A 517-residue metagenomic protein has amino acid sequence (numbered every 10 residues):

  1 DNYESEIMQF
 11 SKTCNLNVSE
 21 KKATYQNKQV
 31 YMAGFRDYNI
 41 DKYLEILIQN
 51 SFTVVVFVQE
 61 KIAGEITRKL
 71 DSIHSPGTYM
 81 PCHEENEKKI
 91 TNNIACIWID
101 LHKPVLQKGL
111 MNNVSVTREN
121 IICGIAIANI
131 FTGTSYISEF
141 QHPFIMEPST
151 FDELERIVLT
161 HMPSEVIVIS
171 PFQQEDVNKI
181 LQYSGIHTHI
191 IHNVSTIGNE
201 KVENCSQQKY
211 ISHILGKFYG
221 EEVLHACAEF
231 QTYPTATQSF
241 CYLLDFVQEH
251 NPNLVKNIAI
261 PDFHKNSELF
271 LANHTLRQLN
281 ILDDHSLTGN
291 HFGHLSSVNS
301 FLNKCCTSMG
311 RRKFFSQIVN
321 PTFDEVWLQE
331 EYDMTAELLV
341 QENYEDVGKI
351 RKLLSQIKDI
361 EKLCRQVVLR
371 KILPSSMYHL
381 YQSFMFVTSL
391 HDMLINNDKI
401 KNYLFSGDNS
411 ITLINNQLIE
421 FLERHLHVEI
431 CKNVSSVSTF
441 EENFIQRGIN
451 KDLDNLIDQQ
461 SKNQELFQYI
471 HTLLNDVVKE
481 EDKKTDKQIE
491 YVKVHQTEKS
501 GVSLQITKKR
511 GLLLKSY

Functional and structural regions predicted by a protein language model:
D1-E337, G348, K352-R365, I372-T472 (+1 more regions): Charged catalytic and DNA/RNA-contacting regions of genome-maintenance and nucleic-acid-processing enzymes
E337-L339, L514: Short, intrinsically disordered/low-complexity patches at protein termini and at juxtamembrane boundaries
E342-D346: Conserved interaction-surface patches within small, structured recognition/assembly domains
Q468, T472-K483, Q488-Q496, S500-Y517: Structured beta-rich ligand-binding regulatory domains in large eukaryotic signaling proteins
